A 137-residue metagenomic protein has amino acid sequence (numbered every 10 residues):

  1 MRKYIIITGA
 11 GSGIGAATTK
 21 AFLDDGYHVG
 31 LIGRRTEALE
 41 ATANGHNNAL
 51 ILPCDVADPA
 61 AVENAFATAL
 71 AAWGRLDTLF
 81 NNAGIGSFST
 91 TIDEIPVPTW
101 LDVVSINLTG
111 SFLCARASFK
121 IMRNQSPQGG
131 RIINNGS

Functional and structural regions predicted by a protein language model:
G11-G13: Conserved glycine-rich cofactor-binding loop
D25-E40: Conserved glycine-rich Rossmann-like NAD(P)H-binding loop of the short-chain dehydrogenase/reductase
C54-N64, V97: The beta1-alpha1 cofactor-binding region of Rossmann-like NAD(H)/NADP(H)-dependent oxidoreductases
A83-F88: Conserved NAD(P)H cofactor-binding loop of Rossmann-fold oxidoreductase domains
T90-I92, T99-V104: Substrate-binding pocket helix/loop in short-chain dehydrogenase/reductase
A115-R116: A short, exposed helix-loop element centered on a Lys and neighboring polar residues
S137: Residue(s) in the substrate-gating loop at a strand-loop-helix junction that position the organic substrate next
